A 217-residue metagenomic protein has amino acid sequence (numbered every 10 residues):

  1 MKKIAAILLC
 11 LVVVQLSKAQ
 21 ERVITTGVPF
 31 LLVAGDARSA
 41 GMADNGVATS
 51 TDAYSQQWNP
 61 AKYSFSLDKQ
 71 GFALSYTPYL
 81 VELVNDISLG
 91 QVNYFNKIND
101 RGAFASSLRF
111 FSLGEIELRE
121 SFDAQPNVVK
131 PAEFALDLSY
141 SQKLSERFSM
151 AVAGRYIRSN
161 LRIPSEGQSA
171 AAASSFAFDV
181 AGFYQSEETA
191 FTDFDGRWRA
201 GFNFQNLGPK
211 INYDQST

Functional and structural regions predicted by a protein language model:
M1-I4, E146: Positively charged n-region of N-terminal signal peptides that target proteins for export
I4-V13: Sec-dependent N-terminal signal peptides
Q15-A19: Sec/Tat signal peptide C-region and signal peptidase I cleavage site
Q20-T217: Subset of outer-membrane beta-barrel
